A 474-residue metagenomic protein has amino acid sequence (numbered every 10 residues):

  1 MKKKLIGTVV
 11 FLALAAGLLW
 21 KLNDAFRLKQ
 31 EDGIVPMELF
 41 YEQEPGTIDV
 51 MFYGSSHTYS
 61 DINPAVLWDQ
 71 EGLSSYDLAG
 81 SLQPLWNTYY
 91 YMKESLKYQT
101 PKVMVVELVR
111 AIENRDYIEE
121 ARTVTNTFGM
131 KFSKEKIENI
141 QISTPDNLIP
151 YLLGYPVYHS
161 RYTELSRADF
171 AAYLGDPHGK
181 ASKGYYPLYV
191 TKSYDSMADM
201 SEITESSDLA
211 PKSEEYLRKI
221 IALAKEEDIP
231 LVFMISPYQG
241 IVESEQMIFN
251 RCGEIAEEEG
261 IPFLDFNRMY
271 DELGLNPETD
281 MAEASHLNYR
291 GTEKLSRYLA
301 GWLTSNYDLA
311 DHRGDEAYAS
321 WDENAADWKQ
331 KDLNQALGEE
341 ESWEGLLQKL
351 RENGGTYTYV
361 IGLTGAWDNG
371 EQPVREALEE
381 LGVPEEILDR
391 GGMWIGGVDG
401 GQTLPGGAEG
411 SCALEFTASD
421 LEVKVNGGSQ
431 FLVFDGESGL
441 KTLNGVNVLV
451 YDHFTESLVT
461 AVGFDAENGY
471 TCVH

Functional and structural regions predicted by a protein language model:
K4-D24: Hydrophobic membrane-insertion alpha-helices, especially the h-region of bacterial N-terminal signal peptides
A25-G46: Alpha-helical transmembrane signal-anchor/signal-peptide segments
T47-D49, G72-S74, T100-V103, K225-V232 (+2 more regions): Loop/turn elements at helix/coil->beta-strand transitions in domains of secreted/extracellular proteins
Y53, H57-I140: Membrane-embedded segments
V103-R115, Y173-E272: Conserved, well-ordered alpha-helix/loop/beta-strand core segments that scaffold catalytic motifs
A121-E227, D311-N334: Secreted/periplasmic serine-hydrolase-like ester/acetyl group-modifying domain
Q246, N250-S320: C-terminal regions of proteins
N334-T358, G362-H474: Short acidic-hydrophobic catalytic motif
